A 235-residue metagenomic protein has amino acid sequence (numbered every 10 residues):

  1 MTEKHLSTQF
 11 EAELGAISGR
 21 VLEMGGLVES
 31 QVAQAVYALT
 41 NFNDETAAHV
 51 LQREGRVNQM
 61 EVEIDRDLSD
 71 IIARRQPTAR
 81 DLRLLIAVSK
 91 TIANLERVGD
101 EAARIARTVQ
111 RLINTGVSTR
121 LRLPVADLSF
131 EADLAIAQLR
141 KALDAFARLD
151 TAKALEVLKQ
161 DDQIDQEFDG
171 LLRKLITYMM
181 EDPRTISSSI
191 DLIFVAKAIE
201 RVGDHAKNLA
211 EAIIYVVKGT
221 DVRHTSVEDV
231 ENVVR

Functional and structural regions predicted by a protein language model:
M1-R235: Cytosolic, long alpha-helical scaffolding segments
